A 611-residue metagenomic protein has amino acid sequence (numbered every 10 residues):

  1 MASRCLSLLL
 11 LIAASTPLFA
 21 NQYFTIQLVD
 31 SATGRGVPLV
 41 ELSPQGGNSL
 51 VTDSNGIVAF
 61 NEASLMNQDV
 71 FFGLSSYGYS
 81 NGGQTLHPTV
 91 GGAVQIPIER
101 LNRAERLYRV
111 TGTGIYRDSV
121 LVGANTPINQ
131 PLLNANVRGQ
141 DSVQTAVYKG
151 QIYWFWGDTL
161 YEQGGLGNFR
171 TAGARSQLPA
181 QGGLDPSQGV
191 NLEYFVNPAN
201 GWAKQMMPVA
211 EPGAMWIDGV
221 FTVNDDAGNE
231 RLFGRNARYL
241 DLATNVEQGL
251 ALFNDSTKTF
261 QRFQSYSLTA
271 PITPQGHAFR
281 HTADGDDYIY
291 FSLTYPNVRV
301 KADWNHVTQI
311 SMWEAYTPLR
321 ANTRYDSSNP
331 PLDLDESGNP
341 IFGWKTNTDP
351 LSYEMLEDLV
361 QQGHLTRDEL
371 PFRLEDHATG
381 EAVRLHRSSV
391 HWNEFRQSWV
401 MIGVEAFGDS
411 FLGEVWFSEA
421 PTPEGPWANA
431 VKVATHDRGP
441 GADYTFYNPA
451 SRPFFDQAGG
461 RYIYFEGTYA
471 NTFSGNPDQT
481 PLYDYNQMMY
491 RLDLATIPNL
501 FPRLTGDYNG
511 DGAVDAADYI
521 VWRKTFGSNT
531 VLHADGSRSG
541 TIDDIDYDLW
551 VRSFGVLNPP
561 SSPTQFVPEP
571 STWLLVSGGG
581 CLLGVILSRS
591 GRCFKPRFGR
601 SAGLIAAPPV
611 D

Functional and structural regions predicted by a protein language model:
L18-A20: Boundary at the C-terminal end of the N-terminal hydrophobic targeting segment
Q22-F24, A32-G46: Short, ordered, surface-exposed loop/turn motifs in non-cytosolic proteins
G47-A63: Short, acidic Ser/Thr/Gly-rich low-complexity loop/linker segments typical of extracellular and cell-surface proteins
L65-P88: A short, solvent-exposed loop/turn motif at the edges and junctions of modular extracellular/periplasmic domains
L86-N102: Extracellular beta-sheet/turn segments enriched in Thr/Pro/Gly and aliphatic residues
P97-R138, V147-G213, T222-I272, T282-A382 (+3 more regions): Beta-rich carbohydrate-recognition and catalytic domains
D141-Q144, V209-V223, Q275-R280, H386-S389 (+1 more regions): Beta-propeller and closely related beta-sheet repeat lectin domains
P502-K595, A606: Cellulosome-associated attachment modules in secreted, modular CAZymes
